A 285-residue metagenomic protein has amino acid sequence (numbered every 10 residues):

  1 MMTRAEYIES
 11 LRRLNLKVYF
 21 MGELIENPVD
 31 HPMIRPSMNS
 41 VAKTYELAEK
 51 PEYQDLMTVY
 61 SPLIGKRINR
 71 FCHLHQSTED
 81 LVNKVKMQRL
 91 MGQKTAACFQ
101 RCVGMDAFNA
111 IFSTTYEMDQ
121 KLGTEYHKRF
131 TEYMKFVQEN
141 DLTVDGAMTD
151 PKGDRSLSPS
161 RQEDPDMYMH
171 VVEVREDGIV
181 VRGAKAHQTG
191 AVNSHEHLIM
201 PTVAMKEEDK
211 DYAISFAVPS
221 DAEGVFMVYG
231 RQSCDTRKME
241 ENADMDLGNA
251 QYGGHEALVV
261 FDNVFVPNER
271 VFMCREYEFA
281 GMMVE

Functional and structural regions predicted by a protein language model:
M1-L47: N-terminal-proximal low-complexity accessory segments that begin disordered and transition into the first
F20, G146-M148, V180-R182: General beta-strand structural signal in soluble alpha/beta enzymes
H31-R35, S61-F71, S160-Q162: Glycine-rich loop at the start of a catalytic domain that most often binds anionic cofactors/ligands
N39-D55, D211-A217: Acidic, aromatic-enriched beta-alpha/helix-loop junctions
Y45, E49, V137, D141 (+3 more regions): A generic secondary-structure signal for well-formed alpha-helical elements
E46-V144: Internal helix-loop-helix
D141-D154: A short, Trp-centered hydrophobic/proline-enriched beta-strand micro-motif
P151-E285: FAD-binding core of flavoproteins
